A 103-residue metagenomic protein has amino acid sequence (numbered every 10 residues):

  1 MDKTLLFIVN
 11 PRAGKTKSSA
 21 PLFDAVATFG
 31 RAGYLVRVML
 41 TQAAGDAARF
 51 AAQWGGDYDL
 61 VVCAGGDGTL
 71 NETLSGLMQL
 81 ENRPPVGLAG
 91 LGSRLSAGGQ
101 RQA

Functional and structural regions predicted by a protein language model:
D2-A103: Small-residue-rich beta-alpha loop regions that form the catalytic core of phosphotransfer and lipid-active enzymes
